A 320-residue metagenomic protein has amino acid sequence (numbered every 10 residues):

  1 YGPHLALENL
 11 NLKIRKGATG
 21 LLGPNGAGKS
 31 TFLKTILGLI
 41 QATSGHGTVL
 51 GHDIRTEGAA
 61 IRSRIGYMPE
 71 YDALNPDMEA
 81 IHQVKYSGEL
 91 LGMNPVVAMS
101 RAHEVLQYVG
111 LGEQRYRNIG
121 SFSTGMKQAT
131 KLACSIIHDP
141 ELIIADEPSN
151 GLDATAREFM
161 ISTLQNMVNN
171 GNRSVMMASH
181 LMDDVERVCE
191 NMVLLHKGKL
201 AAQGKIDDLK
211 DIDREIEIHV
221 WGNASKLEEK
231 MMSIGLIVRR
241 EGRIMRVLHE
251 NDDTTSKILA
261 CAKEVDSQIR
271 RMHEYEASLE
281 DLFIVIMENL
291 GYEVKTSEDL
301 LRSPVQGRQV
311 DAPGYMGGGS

Functional and structural regions predicted by a protein language model:
Y1-H196, A202: ABC transporter nucleotide-binding domains
G2, Q114, T124, N223 (+2 more regions): Structured loop/turn residues at secondary-structure junctions
H52-R55, W221, D252, A277: Short, surface-exposed acidic/glycine-rich loop or hinge patches that mediate macromolecular interfaces
P76, D183, E229, S256 (+1 more regions): Alpha-helical elements of the RecA-like P-loop NTPase motor core of helicases
D77, V220, L248, M272-H273: Active-site-adjacent beta-strand anchor residues
G110, G235-R239, Q268-H273: A short linear hydrophobic-aromatic micro-motif
M160-E250: ABC transporter nucleotide-binding domain
E250-S320: C-terminal coupling/interaction segments
